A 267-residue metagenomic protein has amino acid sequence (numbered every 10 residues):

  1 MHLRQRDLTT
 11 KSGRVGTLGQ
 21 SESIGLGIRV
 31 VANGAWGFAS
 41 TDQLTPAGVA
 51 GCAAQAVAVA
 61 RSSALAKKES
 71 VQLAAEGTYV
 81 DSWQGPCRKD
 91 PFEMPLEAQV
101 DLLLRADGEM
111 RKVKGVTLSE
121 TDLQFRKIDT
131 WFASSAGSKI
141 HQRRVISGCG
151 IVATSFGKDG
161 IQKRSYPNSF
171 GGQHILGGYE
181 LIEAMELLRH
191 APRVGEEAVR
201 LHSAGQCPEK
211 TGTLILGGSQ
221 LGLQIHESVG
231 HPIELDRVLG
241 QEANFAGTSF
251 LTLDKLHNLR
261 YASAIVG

Functional and structural regions predicted by a protein language model:
M1-G267: Active-site bordering "gate/hinge" segments that shape substrate access to catalytic or cofactor-binding pockets
